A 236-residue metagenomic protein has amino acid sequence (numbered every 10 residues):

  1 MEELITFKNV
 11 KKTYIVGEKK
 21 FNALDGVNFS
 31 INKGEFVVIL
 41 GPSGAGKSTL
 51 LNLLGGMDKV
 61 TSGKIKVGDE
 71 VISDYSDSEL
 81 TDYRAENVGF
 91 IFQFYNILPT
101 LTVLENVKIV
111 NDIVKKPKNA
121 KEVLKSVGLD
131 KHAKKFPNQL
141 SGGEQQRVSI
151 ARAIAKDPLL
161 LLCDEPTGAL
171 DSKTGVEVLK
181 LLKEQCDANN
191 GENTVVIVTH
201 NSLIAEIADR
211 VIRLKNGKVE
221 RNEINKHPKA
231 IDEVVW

Functional and structural regions predicted by a protein language model:
E3-I207, V211-R213: ABC family nucleotide-binding domain
K218-W236: Conserved beta-strand-loop-alpha-helix hinge in the C-terminal portion of ABC ATPase nucleotide-binding domains
